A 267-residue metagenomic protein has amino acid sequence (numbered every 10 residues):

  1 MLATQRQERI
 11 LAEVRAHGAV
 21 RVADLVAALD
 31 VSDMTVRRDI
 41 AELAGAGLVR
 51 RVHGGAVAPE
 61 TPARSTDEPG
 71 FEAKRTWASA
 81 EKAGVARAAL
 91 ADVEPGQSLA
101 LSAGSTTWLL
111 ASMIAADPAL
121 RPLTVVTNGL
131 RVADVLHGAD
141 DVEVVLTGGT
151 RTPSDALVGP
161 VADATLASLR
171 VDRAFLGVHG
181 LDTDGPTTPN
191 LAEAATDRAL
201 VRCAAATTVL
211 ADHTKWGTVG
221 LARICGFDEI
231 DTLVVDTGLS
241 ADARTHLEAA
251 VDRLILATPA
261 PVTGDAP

Functional and structural regions predicted by a protein language model:
L2-L25, D30-D33, G45, R51 (+1 more regions): Conserved phosphate- and dinucleotide-binding cores of soluble alpha/beta proteins, encompassing both enzyme active
L2-Q7, R15-A23, A27-D30, M34-A100 (+3 more regions): HTH-adjacent hinge/linker in prokaryotic transcriptional regulators
E60, A103, A211: Pocket-edge structural micro-motifs
A78, L101, D184-T188: Short, glycine-rich nucleotide/cofactor-binding loops
G104-W108: Gly/Ser/Thr-rich loops at beta-strand to alpha-helix junctions that form or flank small-molecule/cofactor-binding
